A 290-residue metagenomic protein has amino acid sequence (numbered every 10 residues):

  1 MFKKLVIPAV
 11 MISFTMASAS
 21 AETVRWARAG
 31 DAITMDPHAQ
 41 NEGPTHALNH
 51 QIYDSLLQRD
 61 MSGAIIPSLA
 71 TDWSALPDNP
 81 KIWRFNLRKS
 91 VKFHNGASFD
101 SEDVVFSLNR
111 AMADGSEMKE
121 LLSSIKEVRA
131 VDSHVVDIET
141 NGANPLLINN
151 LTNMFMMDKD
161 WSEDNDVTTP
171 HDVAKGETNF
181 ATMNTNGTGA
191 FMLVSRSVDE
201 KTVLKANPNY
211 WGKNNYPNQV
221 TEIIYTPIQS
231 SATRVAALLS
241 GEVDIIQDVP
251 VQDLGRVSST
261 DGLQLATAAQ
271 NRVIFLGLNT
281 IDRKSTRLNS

Functional and structural regions predicted by a protein language model:
E22, L122-S123, G255-T267: Ligand-binding "clamshell"
E22-I33, T71, I82-F85, V104-L108 (+4 more regions): Short, well-ordered beta-strand elements
A27-D78, N109, N186: N-terminal lobe/hinge region of extracytoplasmic solute-binding protein
D72-E117, V131, D137, A237: Aromatic- and charge-enriched surface segment that lines or borders ligand/interaction sites
N86, E120-P170: Surface-exposed binding/hinge segments that line and control ligand-binding clefts or catalytic entry sites
D100-S107, S133-E139, G189-A190, Q219-E222 (+1 more regions): Alpha-helical secondary-structure segments
F155-N215: Gly/Pro-rich hinge or "lid" segments in bacterial periplasmic/extracellular proteins
N179, N209-R256, N271: Ligand-site clamp/hinge motif
